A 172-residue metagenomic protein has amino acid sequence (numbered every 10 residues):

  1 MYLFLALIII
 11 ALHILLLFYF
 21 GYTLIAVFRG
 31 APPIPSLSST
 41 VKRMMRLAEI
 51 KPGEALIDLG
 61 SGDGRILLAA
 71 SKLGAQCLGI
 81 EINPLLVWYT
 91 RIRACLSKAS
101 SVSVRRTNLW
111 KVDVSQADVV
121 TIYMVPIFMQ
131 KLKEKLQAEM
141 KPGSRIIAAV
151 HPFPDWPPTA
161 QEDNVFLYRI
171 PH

Functional and structural regions predicted by a protein language model:
M1-K51: S-adenosyl-L-methionine
G53-G62: Conserved class I S-adenosyl-L-methionine
D63-A75: Conserved SAM-binding loop of SAM-dependent methyltransferases across substrates and taxa, primarily the Class I
Q76-E81: Conserved SAM-binding motif I beta-strand of class I
T90-R91: Conserved SAM-binding loop
K98-L109: Conserved SAM-binding strand-loop segment of SAM-dependent methyltransferases
S115-K131: A short SAM/SAH-binding and catalytic strip from SAM-dependent methyltransferases
I127-H172: C-terminal substrate-binding/active-site "lid" region of AdoMet-derived donor-dependent transferases
